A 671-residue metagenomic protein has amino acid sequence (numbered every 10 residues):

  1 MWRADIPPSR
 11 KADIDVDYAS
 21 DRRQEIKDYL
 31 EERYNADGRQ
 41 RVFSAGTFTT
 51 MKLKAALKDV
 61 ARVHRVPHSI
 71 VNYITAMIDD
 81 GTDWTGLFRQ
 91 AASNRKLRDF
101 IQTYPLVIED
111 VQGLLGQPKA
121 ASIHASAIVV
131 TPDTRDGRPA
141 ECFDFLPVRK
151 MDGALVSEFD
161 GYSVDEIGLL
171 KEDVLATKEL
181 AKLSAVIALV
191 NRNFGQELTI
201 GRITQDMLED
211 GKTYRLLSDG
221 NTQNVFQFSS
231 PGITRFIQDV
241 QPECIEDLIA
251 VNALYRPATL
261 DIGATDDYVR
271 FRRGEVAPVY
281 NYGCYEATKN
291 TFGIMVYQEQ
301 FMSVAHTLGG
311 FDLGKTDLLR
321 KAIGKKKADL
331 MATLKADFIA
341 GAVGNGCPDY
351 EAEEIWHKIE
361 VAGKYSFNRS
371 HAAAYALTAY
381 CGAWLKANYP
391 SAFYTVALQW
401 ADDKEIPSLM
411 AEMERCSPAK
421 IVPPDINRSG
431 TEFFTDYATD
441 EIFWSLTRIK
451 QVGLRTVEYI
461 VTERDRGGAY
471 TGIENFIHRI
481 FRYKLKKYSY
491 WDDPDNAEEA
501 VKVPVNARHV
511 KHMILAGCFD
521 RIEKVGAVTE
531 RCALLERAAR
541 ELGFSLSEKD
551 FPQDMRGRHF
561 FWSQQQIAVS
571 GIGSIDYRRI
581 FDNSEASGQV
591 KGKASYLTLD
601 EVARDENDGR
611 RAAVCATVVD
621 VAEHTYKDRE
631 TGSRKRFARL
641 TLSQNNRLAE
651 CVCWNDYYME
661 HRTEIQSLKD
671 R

Functional and structural regions predicted by a protein language model:
M1-R671: Noncatalytic, beta-rich nucleic-acid-contacting surfaces in large DNA/RNA-processing enzymes
